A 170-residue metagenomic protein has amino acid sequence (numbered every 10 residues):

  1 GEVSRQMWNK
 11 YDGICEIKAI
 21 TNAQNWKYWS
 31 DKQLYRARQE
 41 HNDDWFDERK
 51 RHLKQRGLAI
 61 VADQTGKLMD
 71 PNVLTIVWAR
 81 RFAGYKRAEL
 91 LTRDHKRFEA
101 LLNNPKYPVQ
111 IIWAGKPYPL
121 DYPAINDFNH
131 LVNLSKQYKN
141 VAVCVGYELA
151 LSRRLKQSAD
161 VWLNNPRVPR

Functional and structural regions predicted by a protein language model:
G1-R170: Catalytic cores of carbohydrate-active enzymes across secretory and cytosolic contexts
